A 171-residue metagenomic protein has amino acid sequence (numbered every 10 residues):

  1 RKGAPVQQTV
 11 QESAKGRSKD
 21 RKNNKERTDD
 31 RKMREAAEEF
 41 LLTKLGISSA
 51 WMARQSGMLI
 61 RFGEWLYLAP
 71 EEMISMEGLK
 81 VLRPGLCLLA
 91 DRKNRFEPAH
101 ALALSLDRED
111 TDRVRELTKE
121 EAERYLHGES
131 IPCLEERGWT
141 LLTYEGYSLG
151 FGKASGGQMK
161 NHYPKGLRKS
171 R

Functional and structural regions predicted by a protein language model:
R1-R171: Polybasic, low-complexity RNA-engagement segments
